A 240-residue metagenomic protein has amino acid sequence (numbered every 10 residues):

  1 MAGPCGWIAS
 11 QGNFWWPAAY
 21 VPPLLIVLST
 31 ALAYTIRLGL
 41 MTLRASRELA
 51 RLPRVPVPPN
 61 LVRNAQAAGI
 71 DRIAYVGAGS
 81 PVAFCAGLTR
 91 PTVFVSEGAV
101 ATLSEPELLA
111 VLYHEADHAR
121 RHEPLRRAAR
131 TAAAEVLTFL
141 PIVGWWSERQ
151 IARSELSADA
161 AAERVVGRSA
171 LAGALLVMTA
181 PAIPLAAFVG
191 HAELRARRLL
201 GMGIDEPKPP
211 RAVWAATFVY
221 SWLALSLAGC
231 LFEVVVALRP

Functional and structural regions predicted by a protein language model:
M1-Y75, D205-P240: Hydrophobic or amphipathic, alpha-helical segments that drive membrane association/targeting
A50-V57, I142-E206: Short helix/loop segments within enzyme catalytic domains that coordinate or immediately flank catalytic cofactors
D71-P91: Catalytic zinc-binding patch centered on the HExxH motif and its immediate surroundings that defines zinc-dependent
V93, A128-G144: Hydrophobic, aromatic-rich membrane-embedded alpha-helical segments
V95, H114, A158: Divalent metal-coordination and catalytic microenvironments
S96-A110: Short pre-active-site segment immediately N-terminal to the catalytic Zn-binding motif
L109-Y113, D117-R121, L185-S221: Membrane-interface, cytosolic juxtamembrane amphipathic helix immediately N-terminal to a transmembrane helix, enriched
A116-A133: Catalytic Zn2+-binding segment of zinc metalloproteases
